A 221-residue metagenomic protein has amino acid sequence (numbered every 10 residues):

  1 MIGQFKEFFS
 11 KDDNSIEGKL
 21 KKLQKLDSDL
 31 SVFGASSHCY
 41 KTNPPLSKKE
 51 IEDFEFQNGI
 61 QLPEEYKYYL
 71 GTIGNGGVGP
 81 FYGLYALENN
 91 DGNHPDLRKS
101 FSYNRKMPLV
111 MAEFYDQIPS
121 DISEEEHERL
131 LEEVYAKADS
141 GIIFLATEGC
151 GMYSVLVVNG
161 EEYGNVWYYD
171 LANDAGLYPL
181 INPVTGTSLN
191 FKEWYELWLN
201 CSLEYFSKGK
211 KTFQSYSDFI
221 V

Functional and structural regions predicted by a protein language model:
M1-T147, F213, S217-V221: A surface-exposed partner-binding patch
I51-E55, G176-N182: Short, charged low-complexity linear motifs
F81, N159-E161, K192: Basic, Gly/Ser/Thr-rich N-terminal segments that form RNA-phosphate-binding interfaces in CRISPR RAMP
A86-E88, Y168, L177-P179: Short, intrinsically disordered/low-complexity patches at protein termini and at juxtamembrane boundaries
E148-Y153: His-enriched metal-coordination microenvironments in redox/metal-binding proteins
S154-D174: Low-complexity, glycine/alanine/valine/leucine- and proline-rich hydrophobic stretches
P179-V221: Long, compositionally biased interface segments
